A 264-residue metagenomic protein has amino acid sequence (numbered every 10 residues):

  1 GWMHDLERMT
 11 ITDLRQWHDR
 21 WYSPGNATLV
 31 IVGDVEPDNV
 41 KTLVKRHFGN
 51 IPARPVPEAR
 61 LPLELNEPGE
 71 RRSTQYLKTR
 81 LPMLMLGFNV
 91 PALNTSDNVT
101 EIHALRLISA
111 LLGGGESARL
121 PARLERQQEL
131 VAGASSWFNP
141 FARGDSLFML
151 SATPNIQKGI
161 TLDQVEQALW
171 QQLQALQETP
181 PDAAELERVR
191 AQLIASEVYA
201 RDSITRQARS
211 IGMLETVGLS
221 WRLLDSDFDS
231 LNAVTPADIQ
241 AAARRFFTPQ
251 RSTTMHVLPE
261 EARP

Functional and structural regions predicted by a protein language model:
G1-H4, N26-V32, P82-T95, A122-A233 (+1 more regions): M16 family metallopeptidases and their MPP-like homologs
D19-W21, L63-E64, Q75-K78, N139-A142 (+1 more regions): Replace "in large, NTP-powered and nucleic-acid-processing enzymes" with "in large, NTP-powered factors and other
Y22-G25, E67-E70, K78-M83, I102-H103 (+1 more regions): Short, solvent-exposed loop/turn segments at the edges of secondary structure
T28-N94, R201, H256-P264: An aromatic/glycine/proline-enriched structural segment found at the starts of mature extracellular/organellar domains
P62, P121-A122: Phosphate-proximal small/polar/acidic motifs at interfaces that engage nucleotide phosphates, polyphosphates
L86, D97-L112, A122: Active/ligand-binding-proximal structured segments within catalytic/core domains that scaffold catalytic residues
A237-R244: Low-complexity, intrinsically disordered Gly/Pro/Thr-rich segments
